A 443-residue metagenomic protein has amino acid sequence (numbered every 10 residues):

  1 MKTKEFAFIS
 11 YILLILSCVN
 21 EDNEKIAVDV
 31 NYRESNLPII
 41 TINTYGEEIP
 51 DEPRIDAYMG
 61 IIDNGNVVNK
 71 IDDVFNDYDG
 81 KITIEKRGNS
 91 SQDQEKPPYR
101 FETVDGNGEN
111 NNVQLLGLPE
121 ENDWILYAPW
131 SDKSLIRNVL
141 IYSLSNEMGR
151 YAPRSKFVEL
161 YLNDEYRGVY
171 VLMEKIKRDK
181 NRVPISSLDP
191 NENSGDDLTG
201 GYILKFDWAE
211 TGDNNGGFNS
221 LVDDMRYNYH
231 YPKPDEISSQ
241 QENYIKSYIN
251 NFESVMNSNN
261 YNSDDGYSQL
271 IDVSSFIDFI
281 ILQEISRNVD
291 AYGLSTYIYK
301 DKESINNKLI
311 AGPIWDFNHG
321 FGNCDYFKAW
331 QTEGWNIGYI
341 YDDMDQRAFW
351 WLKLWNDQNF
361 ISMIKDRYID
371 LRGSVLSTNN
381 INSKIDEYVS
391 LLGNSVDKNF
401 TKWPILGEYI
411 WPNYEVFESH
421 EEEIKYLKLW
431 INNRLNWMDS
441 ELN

Functional and structural regions predicted by a protein language model:
M1-E5: Positively charged n-region of N-terminal signal peptides that target proteins for export
A7-I15: Bacterial N-terminal signal peptides
L14-S35: Bacterial Sec-dependent N-terminal signal peptides
P38, E48, I55, S90 (+5 more regions): Middle-to-C-terminal accessory/interaction subdomains
V74-A128, Q241: Conserved oxyanion/phosphate-binding beta-strand-loop segments in alpha/beta enzyme cores
D105-G108, P119-D123, A128, G149-P153 (+1 more regions): Internal "kinase-insert"/substrate-recognition segments embedded within catalytic cores of ATP-dependent enzymes
W130-R150: A conserved alpha-helical element in kinase catalytic cores
E147-E159, N288: Short, well-structured beta-strand/strand-turn elements
